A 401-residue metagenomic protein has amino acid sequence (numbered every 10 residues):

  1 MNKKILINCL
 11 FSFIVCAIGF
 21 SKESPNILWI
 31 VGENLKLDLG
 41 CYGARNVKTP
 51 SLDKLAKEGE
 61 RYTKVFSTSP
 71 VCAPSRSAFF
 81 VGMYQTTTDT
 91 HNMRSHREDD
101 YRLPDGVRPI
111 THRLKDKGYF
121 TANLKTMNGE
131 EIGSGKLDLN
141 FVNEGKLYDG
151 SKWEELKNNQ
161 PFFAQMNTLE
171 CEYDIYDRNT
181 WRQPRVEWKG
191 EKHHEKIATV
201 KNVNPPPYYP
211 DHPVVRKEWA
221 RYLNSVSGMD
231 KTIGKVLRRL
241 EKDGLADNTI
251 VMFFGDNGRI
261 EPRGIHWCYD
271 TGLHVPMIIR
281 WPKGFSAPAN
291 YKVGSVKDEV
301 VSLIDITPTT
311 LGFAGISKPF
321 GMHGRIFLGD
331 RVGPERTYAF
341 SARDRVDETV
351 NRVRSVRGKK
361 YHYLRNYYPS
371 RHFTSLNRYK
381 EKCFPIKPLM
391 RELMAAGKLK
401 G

Functional and structural regions predicted by a protein language model:
N2, L6-I14, I18-G401: Formylglycine-dependent sulfatase
